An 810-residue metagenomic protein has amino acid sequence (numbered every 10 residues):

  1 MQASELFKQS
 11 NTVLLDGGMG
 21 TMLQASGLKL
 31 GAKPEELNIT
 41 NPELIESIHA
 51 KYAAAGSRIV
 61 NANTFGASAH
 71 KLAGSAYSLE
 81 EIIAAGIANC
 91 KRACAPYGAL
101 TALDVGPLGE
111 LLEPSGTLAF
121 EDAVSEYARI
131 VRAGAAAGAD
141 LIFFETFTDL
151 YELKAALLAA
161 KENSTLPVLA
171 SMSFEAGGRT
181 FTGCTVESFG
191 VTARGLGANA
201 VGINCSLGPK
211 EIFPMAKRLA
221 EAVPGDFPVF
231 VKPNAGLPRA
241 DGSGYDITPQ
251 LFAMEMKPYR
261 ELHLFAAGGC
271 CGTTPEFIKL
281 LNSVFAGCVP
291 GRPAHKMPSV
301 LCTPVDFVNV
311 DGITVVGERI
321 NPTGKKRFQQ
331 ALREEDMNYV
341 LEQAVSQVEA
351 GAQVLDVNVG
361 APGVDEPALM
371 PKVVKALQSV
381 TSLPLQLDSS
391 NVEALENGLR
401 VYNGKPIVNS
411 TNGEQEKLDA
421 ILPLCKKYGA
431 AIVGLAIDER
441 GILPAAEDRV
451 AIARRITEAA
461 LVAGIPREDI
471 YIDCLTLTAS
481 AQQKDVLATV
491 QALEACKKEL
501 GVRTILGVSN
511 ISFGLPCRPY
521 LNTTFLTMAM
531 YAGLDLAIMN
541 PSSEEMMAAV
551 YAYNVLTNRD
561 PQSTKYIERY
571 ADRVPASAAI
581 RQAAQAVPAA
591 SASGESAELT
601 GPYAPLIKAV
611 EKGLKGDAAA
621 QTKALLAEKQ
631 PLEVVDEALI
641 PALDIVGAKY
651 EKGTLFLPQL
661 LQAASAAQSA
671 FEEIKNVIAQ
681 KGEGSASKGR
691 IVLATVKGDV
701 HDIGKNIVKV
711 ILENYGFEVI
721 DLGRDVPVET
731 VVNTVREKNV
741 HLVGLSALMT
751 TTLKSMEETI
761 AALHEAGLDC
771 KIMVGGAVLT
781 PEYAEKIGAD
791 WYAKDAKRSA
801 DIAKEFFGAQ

Functional and structural regions predicted by a protein language model:
M1-D473, L477-Q810: Domain-level signal for soluble alpha/beta catalytic cores
